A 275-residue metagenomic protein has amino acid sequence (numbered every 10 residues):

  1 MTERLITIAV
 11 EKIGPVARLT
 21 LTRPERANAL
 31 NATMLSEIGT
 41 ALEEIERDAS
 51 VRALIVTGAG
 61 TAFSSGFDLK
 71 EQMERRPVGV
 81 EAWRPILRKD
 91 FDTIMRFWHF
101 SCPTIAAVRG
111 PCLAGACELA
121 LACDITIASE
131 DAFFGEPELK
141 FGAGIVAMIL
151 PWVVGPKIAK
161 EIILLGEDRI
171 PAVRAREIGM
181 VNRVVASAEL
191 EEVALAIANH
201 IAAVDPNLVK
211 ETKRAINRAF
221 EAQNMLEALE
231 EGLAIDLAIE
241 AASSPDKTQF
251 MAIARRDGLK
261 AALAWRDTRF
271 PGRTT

Functional and structural regions predicted by a protein language model:
M1-A59: Conserved CoA-thioester-binding segment of acyl-CoA-metabolizing enzymes
M1-G14, E167-A172, E192, A196-N199 (+1 more regions): C-terminal alpha-helix plus adjacent terminal tail
L19, R23, E37-I38, V56 (+5 more regions): Terminal peptide-recognition signature
T33-E37, K89, R96, V193 (+2 more regions): Charged catalytic carboxylate motif
G58-T93, G258: Glycine- (often His-adjacent) and acidic-residue-rich active-site loop that binds/positions the CoA thioester
T61-S64, L113-A114, I216-A219, L259: Short, active-site-adjacent cap segments at secondary-structure transitions
M95-P206: Crotonase-fold acyl-CoA enzyme core
